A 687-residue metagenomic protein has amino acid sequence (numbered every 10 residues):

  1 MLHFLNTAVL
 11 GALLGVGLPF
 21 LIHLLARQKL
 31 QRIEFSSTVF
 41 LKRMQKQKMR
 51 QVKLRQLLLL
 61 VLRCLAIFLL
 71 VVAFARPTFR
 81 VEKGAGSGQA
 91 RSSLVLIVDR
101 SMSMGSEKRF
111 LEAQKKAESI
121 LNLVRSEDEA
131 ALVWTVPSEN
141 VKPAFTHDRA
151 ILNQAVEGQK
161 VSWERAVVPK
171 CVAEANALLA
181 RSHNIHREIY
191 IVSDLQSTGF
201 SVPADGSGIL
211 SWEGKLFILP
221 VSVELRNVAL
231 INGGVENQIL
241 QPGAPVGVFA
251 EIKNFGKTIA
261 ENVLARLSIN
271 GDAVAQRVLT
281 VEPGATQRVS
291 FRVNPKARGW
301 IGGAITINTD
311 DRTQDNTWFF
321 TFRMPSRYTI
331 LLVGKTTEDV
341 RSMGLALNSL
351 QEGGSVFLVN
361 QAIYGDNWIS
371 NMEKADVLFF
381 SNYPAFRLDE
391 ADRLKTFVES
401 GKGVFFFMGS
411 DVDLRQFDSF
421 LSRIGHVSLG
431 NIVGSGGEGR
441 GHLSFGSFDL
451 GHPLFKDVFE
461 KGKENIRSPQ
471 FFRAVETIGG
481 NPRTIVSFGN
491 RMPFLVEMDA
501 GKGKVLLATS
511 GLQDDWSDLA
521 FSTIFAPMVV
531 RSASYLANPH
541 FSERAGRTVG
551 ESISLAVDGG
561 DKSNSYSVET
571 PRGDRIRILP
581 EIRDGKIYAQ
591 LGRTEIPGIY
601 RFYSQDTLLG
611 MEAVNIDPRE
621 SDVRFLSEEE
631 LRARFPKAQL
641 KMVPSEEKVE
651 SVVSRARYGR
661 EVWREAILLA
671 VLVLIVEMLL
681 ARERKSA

Functional and structural regions predicted by a protein language model:
M1-A687: N-linked glycosylation sequons
